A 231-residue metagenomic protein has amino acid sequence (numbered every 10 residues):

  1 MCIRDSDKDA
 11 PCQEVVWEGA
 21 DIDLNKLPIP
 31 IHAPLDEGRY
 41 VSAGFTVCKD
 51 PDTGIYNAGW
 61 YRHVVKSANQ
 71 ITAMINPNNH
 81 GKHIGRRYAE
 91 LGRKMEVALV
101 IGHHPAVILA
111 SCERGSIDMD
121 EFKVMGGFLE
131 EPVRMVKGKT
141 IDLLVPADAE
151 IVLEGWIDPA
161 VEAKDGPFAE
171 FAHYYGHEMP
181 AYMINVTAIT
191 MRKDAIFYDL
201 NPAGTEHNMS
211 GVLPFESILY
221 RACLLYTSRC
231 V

Functional and structural regions predicted by a protein language model:
R4-M183, T187-R229: Extended, highly charged
